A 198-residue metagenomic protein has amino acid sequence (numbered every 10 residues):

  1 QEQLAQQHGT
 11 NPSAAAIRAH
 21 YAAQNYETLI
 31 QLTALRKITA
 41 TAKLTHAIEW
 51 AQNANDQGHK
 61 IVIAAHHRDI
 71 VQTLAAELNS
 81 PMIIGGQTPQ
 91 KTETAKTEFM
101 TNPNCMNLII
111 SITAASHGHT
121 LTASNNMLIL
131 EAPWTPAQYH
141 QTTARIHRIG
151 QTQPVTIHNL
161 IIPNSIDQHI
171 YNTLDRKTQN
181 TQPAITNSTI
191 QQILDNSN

Functional and structural regions predicted by a protein language model:
Q1-H59, H66-R68, L74-A76, K177-S197: Interdomain linker/hinge connecting the two RecA-like lobes of the SF2 helicase core
K60-A64, Q72, N79-A115: Conserved helicase ATPase core of P-loop NTP-dependent helicases/translocases
I61-V62, E98-F99, N126-L128, W134 (+2 more regions): A generic "structured core" feature
A64, I110-S111, I129-E131, N159-I161: Conserved beta-strand segments of the P-loop GTPase G domain that flank and frequently precede/overlap
I70-L74, H117-T120, Q138, H169: Phosphate- and divalent-cation-binding pockets in alpha/beta enzyme and binding domains that engage nucleotide-derived
I84-G86, L130-P133: Short beta->alpha connector loops at strand-helix junctions that form conserved, small/polar/Pro-enriched
H119-A132, V155-N159: A short beta-strand element within the Helicase C-terminal
W134-N198: A conserved SF2-helicase RecA2
